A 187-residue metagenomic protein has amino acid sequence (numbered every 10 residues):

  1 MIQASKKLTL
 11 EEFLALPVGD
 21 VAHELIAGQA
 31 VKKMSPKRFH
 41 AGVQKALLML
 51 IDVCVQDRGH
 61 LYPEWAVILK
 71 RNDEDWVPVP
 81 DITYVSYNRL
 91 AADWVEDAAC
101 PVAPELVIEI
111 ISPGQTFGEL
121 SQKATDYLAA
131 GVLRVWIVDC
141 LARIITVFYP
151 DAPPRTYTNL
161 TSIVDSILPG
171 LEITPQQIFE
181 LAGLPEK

Functional and structural regions predicted by a protein language model:
M1-K187: Gly/Pro/Ser/Thr-rich low-complexity, intrinsically disordered segments predominantly at protein N-termini
